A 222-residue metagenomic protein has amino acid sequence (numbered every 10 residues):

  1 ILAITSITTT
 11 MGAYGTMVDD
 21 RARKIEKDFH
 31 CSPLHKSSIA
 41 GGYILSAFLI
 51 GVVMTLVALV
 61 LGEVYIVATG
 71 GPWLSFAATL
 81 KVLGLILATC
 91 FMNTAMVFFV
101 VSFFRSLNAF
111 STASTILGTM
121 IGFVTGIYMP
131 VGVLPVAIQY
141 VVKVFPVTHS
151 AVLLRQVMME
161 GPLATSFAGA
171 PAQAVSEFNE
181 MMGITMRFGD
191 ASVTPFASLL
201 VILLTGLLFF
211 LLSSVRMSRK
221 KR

Functional and structural regions predicted by a protein language model:
I1, A78-V82, I86, S111 (+2 more regions): Residue-level signature of transmembrane alpha-helical entry/exit and packing/kink sites in multi-pass membrane
I1, D20, F29, Y43-I44 (+4 more regions): Residue-level recognition of transmembrane alpha-helices in multi-pass small-molecule transporters/permeases
I1-T16: Long, hydrophobic alpha-helical segments
Y14-M17, E63-F76, F103-L107, V131-P135 (+4 more regions): Membrane-interface elements of multi-pass transporters and channels
T16-F48: Helix-loop-helix units of permease transmembrane domains in multi-pass membrane transporters, especially ABC
K36, I44-G122, L207-S213: Alpha-helical transmembrane segments and their short interhelical loops
V101-P162: Transmembrane helix segments
E160-R222: Alpha-helical transmembrane segments of multi-pass membrane transporters/translocases
